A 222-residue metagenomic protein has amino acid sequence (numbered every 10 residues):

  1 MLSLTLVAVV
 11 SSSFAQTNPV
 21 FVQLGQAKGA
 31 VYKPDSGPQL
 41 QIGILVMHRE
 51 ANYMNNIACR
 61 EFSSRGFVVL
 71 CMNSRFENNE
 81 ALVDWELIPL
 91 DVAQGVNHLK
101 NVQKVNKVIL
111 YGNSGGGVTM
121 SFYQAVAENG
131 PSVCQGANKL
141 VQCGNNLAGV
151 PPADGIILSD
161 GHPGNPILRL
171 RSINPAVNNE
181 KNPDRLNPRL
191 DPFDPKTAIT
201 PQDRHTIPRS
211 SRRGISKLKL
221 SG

Functional and structural regions predicted by a protein language model:
M1-V9: Bacterial N-terminal signal peptides
F14-I42: N-terminal cap/lid segment of alpha/beta-hydrolase-fold proteins
Q41, V46-Y53: Active-site glycine-rich loops that stabilize anionic/oxyanionic intermediates across multiple enzyme folds
C59-V83: Conserved alpha/beta-hydrolase
L82-Q103, V118-A127, P131-G136: Alpha/beta-hydrolase active-site loop
V102-G116: Alpha/beta-hydrolase fold nucleophile elbow
N129-P152: Short mixed-charge
N145-G222: Alpha/beta-hydrolase-fold enzymes
